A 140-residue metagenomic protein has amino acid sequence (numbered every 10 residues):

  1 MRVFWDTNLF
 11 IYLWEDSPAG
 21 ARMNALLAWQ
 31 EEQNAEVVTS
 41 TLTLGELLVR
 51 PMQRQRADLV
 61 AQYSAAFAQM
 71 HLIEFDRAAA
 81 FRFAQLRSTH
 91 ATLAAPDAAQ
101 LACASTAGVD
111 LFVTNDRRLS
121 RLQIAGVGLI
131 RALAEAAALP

Functional and structural regions predicted by a protein language model:
M1-T39, P51-Q62, R117, R131-P140: Short, well-structured N-terminal submotif of metal-dependent ribonuclease cores
R2, L72, L101-P140: Acidic, PIN/NYN-like endoribonuclease modules and their adjacent C-terminal/linker elements
T7, T41, D97-L101: Conserved glycosyltransferase catalytic-site signature
F10, L44, A80, L119-S120: A generic structural signal for short hydrophobic patches within well-formed alpha-helices
V38-T39, E74, A95, T114: Short beta-strand scaffold positions
R50-M52, I124-A125: Short, well-ordered secondary-structure micro-motifs
Q69-H90: Acidic catalytic patch
